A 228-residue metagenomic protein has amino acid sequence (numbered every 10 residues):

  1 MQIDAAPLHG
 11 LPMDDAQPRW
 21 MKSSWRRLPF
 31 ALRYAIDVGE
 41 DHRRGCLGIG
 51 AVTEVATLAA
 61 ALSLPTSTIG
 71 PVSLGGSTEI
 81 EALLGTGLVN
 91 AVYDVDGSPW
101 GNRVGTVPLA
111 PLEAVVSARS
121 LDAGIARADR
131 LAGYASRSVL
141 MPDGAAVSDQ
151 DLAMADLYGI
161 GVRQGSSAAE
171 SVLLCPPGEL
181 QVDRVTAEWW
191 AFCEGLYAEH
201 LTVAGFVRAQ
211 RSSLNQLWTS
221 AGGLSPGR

Functional and structural regions predicted by a protein language model:
M1-G39, G50-V95, E199-A204, G227-R228: Acidic-basic catalytic patches of nuclease active cores, encompassing PD-(D/E)XK and other metal-cofactor nuclease
R27-Y34, V38-A60, W100-V104, Y158-R228: Non-catalytic C-terminal interaction segments of nucleic acid-processing enzymes
A31-E40, W100, V107-S120, R130 (+1 more regions): Conserved catalytic cores of phosphodiester-cleaving nucleases, focusing on short active-site segments
G45-I49, A118-G165: Catalytic cores of nucleic-acid endonucleases
T68-G70, G101-T106: A compositional/biophysical signature of low hydrophobicity enriched in polar/charged and small residues
G75-T78, S98-R103, D122-A126: A broad, low-specificity signal for short, low-complexity segments enriched in glycine/proline and polar/charged
N90-A91, V95-G97, D122-A123, A153 (+1 more regions): N-terminal secretory-pathway/extracellular module detecting exported/lumenal segments and adjacent signal-anchor/first
